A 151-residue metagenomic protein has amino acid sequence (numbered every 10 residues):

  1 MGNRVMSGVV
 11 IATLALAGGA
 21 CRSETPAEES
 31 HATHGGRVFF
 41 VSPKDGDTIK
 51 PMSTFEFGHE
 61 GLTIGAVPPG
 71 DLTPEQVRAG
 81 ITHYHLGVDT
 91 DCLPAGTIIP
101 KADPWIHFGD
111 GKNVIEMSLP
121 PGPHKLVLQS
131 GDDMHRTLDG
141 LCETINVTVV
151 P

Functional and structural regions predicted by a protein language model:
M1-V9: Bacterial N-terminal signal peptides that target proteins for export
G8-A17: Bacterial N-terminal signal peptides
A17-G18, D45: Short glycine-rich loop/turn motifs that provide flexible caps or phosphate-binding loops at active sites
G18-G19, F40, T54, H83: A generic alpha-helix preference that emphasizes hydrophobic side chains
R22-S23: Bacterial signal peptide processing site
P26-S53, E60: Short, compositionally biased P/S/T/A/G/V-rich stretches that sit at domain boundaries
G46, M52-E60, I64-P151: Long, low-complexity serine/threonine/glycine- and acidic-rich segments characteristic of extracellular
